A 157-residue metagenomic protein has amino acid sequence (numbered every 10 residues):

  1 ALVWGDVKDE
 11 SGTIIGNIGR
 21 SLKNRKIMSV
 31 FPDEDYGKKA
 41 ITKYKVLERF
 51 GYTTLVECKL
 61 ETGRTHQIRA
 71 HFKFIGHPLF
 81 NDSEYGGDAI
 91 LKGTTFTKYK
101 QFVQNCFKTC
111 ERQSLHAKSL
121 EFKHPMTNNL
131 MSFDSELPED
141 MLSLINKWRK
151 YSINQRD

Functional and structural regions predicted by a protein language model:
A1-D157: RNA pseudouridine synthases
